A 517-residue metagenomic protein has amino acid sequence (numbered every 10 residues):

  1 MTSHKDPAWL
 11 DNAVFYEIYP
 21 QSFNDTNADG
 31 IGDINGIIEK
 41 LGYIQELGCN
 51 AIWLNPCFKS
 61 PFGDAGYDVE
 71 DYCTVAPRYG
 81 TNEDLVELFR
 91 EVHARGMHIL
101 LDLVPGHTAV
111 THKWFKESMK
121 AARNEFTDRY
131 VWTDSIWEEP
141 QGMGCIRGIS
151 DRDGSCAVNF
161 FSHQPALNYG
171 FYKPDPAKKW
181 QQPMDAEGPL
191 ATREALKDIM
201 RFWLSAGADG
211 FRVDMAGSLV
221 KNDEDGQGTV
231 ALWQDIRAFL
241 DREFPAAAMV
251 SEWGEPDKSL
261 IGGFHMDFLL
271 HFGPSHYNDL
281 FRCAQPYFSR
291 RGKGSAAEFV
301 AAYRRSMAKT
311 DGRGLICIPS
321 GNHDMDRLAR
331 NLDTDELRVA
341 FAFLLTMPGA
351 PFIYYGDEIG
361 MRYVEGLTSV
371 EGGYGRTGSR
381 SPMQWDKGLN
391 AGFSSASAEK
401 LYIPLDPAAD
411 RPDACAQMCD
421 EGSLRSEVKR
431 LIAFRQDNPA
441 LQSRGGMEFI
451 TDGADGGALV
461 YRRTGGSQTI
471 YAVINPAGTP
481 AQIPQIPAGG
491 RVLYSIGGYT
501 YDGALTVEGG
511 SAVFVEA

Functional and structural regions predicted by a protein language model:
T2-A191, S205, A216-F264, M383 (+1 more regions): Acidic/aromatic-lined carbohydrate-recognition and catalytic surfaces of CAZymes acting on diverse glycans
L10-D11, E243, E255, L260-G263 (+3 more regions): Loop/helix patches that line or flank the sugar-binding groove of alpha-linked glycan CAZymes
I37, L85, L196, T229 (+4 more regions): Aromatic/hydrophobic pocket-lining residues that form the small-molecule binding cavity in soluble enzyme cores
N50-A51, G96-H98, M200, D209-R212 (+7 more regions): Beta-sheet entry/capping signal
V110-I146, W233, R237-P382, K387: Conserved alpha/beta catalytic core and glycan-binding cleft of carbohydrate-active enzymes
I199-N222, I318-M325: Active-site groove signature of glycoside hydrolases
T479-G497: Beta-strand-rich binding/interaction modules
Y501-A517: C-terminal beta-strand-rich structural cap/linker in extracellular carbohydrate-active enzymes
